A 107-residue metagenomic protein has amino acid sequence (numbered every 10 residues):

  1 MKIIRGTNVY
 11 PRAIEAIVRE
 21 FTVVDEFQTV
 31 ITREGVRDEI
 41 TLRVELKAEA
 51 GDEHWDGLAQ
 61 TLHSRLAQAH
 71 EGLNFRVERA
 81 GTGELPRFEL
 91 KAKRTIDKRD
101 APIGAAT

Functional and structural regions predicted by a protein language model:
M1-H70, F75, F88-L90: AMP-binding/adenylate-forming catalytic core of the ANL superfamily
Q68-T107: Conserved C-terminal "lid"/linker of ANL adenylate-forming enzymes
